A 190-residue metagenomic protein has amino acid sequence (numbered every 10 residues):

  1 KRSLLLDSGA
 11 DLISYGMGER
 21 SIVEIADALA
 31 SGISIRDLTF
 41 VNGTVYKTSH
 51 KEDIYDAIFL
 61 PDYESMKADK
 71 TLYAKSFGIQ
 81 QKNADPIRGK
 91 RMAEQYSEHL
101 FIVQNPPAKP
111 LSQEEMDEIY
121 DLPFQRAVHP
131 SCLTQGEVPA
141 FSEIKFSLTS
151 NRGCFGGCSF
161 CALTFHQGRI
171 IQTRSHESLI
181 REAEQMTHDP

Functional and structural regions predicted by a protein language model:
K1, L6, E118-R126, P130-P190: Conserved Radical SAM active-site core
K1-S97, Q104-N105, K109: Glycine-rich beta-alpha loop elements in corrinoid/cobalamin-binding modules across cobalamin-dependent enzymes
Y15-G16, V23-I25, I102-P106, S112-E114 (+3 more regions): Short helix/loop capping segments that flank catalytic or ligand/cofactor-binding pockets
M17, P61, P110-E114, R174 (+1 more regions): Short coil/turn linker and secondary-structure boundary residues
A74-S147: N-terminal [4Fe-4S]-dependent radical SAM core
